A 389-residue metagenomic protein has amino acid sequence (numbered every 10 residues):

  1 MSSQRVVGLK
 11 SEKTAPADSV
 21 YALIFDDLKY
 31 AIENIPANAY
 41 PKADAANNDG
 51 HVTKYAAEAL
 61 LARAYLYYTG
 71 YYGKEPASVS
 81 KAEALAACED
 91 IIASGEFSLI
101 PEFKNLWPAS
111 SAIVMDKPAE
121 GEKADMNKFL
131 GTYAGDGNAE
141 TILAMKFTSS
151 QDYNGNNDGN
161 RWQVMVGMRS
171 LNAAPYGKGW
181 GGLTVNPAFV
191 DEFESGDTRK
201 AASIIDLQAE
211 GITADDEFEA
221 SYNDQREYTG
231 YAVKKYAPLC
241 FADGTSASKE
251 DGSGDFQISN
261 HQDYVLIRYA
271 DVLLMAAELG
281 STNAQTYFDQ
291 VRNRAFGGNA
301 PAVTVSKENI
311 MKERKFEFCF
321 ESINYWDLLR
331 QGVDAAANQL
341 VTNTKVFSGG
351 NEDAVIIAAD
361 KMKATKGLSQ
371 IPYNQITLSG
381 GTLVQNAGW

Functional and structural regions predicted by a protein language model:
M1, I35, Y40, L99 (+5 more regions): Short clusters of hydrophobic/aromatic residues that line enzyme substrate/ligand-binding pockets
M1-V52, Y65-P76, A242-I267, A276-N309 (+3 more regions): Aromatic-anchored glycine-rich loop motif in surface-exposed flexible loops
A17, L23-F25, N48-D49, I113-N172 (+3 more regions): Long, intrinsically disordered, low-complexity segments
Y21, H51-A220: An aromatic- and glycine-enriched ligand-binding surface/loop that stacks and positions planar moieties
E140-I142, T198, K234, F288 (+1 more regions): A broad, low-specificity signal marking well-ordered, structured residues that form hydrophobic/aromatic
A188-I267: Flexible, polar/acidic helix-loop-strand segments at domain edges
